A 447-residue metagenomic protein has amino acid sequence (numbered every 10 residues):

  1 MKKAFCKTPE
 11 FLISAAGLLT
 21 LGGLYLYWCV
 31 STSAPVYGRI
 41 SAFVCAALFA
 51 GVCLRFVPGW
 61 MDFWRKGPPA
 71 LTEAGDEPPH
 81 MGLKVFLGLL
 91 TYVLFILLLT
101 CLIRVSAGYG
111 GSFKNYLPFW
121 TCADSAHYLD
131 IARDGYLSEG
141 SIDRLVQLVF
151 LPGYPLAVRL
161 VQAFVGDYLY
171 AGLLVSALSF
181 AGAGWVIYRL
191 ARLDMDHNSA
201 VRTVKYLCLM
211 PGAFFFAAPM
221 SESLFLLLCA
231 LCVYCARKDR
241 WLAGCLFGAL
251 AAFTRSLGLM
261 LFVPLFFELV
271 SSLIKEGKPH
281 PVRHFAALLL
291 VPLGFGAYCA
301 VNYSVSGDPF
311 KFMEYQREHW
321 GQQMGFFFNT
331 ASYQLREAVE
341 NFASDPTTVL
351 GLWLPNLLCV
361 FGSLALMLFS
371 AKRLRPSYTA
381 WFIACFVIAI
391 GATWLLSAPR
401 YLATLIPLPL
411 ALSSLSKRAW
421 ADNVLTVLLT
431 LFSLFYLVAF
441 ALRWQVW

Functional and structural regions predicted by a protein language model:
Y92-G108, W120, G258, F262-K275 (+3 more regions): Membrane-lumen/periplasm interface segments of specific transmembrane helices in polyprenyl phosphate-linked
F119-L137, S141-G166, Y333-A338: Short hydrophobic/aromatic helix or loop-helix immediately within or flanking a transmembrane segment in polytopic
L145-L148, P152, L156, F164-W185 (+1 more regions): Loop-to-helix entry region of an early transmembrane alpha helix in multi-pass inner-membrane enzymes
V158-L160, L174-D194, G362-F369: Transmembrane-helix motifs of polytopic, lipid-linked glycan transferases
Y170-A171, I187-L209, A243, L374-A380: Transmembrane-helix signature of polytopic, membrane-embedded enzymes that assemble or transfer cell-envelope glycans
A181, A200-G212, F216-P219, V233: Transmembrane and membrane-interface helices of multi-pass, inner-membrane envelope-modifying transferases
V186-R189, Y206-L209, L224-A243, L408: Specific aromatic-rich, kink-prone transmembrane helix
A217-L224, A398: Short acidic/glycine- and proline-prone juxtamembrane loop motifs at membrane-interface regions of multi-pass membrane
